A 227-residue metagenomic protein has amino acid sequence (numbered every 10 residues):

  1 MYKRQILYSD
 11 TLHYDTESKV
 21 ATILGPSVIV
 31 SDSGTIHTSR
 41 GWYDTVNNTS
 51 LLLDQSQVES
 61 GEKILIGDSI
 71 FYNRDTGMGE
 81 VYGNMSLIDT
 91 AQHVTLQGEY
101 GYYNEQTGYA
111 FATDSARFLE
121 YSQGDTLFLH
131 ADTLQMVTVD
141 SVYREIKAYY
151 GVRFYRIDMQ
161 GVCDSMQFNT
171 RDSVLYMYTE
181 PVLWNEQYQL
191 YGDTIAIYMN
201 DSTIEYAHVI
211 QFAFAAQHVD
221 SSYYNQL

Functional and structural regions predicted by a protein language model:
K3-L227: Structural signature for solvent-exposed beta-strand/loop edge elements and short helix-capping sites, enriched
